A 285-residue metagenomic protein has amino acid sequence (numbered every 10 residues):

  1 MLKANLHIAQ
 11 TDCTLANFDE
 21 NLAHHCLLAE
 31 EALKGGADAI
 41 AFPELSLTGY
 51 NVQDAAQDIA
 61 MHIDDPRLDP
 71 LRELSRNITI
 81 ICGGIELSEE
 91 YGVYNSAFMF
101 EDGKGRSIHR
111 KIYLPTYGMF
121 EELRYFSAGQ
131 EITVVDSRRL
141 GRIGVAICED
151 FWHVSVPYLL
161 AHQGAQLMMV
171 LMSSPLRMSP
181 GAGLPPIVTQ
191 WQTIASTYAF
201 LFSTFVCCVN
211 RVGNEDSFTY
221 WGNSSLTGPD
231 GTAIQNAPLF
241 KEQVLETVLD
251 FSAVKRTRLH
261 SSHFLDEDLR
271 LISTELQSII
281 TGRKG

Functional and structural regions predicted by a protein language model:
L2-I8: Extreme N-terminal starter segment of soluble prokaryotic enzymes
Q10-A16: Short polar catalytic/cofactor-binding loops
F18, C26-D102, R106-I108, S174-T197 (+1 more regions): Cys-nucleophile CN-hydrolase/nitrilase-fold catalytic domain and related Cys-dependent amidase chemistry that acts on
A23-A37, V154-G164: Short amphipathic alpha-helices and their capping/turn segments at secondary-structure boundaries
I63-I81, W152-E242: CN hydrolase (nitrilase-like) catalytic-core segments centered on the catalytic cysteine and neighboring Lys/Glu
I63-P66, S88-T193, R256-F264: Active-site catalytic loop in hydrolytic enzyme cores
C82-G84, N95-M99, T133, S224-L226 (+1 more regions): Short beta-strand scaffold segments in enzyme catalytic cores
S252-G285: A short C-terminal boundary segment appended to hydrolase-like catalytic domains
